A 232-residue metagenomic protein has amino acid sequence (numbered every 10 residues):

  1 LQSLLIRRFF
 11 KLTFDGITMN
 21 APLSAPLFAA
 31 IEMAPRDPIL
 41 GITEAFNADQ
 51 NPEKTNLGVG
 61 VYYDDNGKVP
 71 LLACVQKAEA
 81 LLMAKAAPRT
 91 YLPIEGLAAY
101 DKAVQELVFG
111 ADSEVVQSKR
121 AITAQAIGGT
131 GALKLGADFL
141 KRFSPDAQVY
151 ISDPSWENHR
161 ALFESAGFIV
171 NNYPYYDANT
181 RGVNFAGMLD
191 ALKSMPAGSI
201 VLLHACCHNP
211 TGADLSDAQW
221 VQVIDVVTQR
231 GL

Functional and structural regions predicted by a protein language model:
L1-T18: Short, Lys/Arg-enriched N-terminal segments with co-localized hydrophobic residues within the first ~10-30 amino acids
I6-R7, P35, Q229: Short, intrinsically disordered low-complexity segments
R8-F9, T13, L27, A45 (+1 more regions): Intrinsic disorder/low-structure terminal segments
K11, V69-L71, A147: Amphipathic, positively biased hydrophobic alpha-helical segments used for protein targeting and membrane insertion
N20-G96, A103-E106, G110: N-terminal "arm"/small-domain region of PLP-dependent enzymes with the aminotransferase-like
L81, A86-G231: Conserved core of the PLP fold type I
